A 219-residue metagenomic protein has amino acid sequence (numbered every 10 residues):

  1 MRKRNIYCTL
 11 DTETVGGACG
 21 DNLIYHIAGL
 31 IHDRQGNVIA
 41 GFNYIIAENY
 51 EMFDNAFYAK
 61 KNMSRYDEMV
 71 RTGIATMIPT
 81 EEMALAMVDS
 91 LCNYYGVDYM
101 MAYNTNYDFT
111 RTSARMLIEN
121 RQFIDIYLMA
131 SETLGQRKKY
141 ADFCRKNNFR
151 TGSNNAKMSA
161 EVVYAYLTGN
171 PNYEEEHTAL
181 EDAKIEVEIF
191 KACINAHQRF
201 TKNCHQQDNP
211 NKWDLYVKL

Functional and structural regions predicted by a protein language model:
R2-M116, E161: Conserved non-catalytic scaffold segment of RNase H-like nuclease domains
G17-C19, S131, E188: Conserved protein kinase catalytic core
Y44-I46, R121-G135: A short, structured active-site edge motif that brings together acidic residues
E48-F53, Y58-K61, Y66, E132-A183: Active-site-proximal helix-loop-helix substrate-binding element of RNase H-like nuclease domains
N106-Y127, K139: Substrate-recognition/cap helix-loop segment adjacent to the acidic, metal-dependent catalytic center of Asp-based
F149, Y166, L180-L219: Acidic two-metal-ion nuclease catalytic site recognized across multiple nuclease folds, prominently DnaQ/RNase D-T
